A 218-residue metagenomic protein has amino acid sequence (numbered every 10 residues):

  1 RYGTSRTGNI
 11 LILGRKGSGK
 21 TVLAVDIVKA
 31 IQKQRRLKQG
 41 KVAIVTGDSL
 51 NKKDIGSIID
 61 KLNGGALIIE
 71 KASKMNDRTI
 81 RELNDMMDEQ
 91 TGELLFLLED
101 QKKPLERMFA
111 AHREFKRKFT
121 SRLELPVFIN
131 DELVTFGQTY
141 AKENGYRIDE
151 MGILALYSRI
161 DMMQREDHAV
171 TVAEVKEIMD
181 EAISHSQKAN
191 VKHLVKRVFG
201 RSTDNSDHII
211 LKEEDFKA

Functional and structural regions predicted by a protein language model:
R1-G3: Pre-Walker A adenine-sensing motif
T7-Q39: Walker A/P-loop
S18, S49-N51, S73-M75, Q101-E106 (+1 more regions): Conserved nucleotide-binding/hydrolysis micro-motifs of P-loop NTPases
A30-L62: AAA+/P-loop NTPase substrate/partner-engagement loops
S49-E89: Conserved alpha-helical scaffold flanking the Walker A/P-loop in AAA+ ATPase domains
N76-K103, R107-K116: Conserved catalytic/switch belt of AAA+ P-loop NTPases
A110-F128: A short helix-turn-beta junction within AAA+ P-loop NTPase domains corresponding to the substrate/partner-engaging
Y140-R147, L154-A218: C-terminal alpha-helical "lid" subdomain
